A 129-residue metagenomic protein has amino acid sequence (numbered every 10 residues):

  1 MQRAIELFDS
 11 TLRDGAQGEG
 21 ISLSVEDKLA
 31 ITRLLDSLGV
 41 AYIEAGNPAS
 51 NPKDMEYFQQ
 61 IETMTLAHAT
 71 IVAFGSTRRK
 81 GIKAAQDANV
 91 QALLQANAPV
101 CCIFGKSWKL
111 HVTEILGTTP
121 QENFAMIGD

Functional and structural regions predicted by a protein language model:
Q2-I5, G39-A41, L66-I71, N97-P99: Short, well-ordered coil/turn segments that N-cap beta-strands
L7-D27, F74-A84, V112-F124: Active-site mouth loops of central-metabolism enzymes
G15, L35, C101: Conserved, mostly hydrophobic/aromatic
L23-L34, A85-Q91: Short, acidic/polar
V40-L66, A73-I82, G105-T118: Glycine-rich, proline-tolerant flexible connector loops at the mouths of alpha/beta enzymes
Q60, D87-C102, K106-D129: Hydrophobic, small-residue-rich alpha-helical packing segments that form membrane-like cores
A69, R79, K83, A88-A92: N-terminal core-entry segment
